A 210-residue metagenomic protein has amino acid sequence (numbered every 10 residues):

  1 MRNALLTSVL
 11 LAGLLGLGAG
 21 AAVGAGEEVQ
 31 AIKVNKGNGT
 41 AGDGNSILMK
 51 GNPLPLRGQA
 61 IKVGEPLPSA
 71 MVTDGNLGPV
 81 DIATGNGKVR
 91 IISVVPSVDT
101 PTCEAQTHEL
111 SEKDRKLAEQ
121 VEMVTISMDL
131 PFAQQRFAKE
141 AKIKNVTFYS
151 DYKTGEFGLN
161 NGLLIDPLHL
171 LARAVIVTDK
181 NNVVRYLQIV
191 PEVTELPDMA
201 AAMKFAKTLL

Functional and structural regions predicted by a protein language model:
R2-S69, T73: N-terminal targeting signals for export/organelle localization
K62-G64, D166-H169: Short loop/turn motifs at secondary-structure junctions and domain boundaries
P66, V89, L170-A172: Short, small/polar residue-rich loop motifs at catalytic or cofactor-binding pockets
V80-L110: Short active-site neighborhood of thiol/selenol oxidoreductases, capturing the structured segment around
E104-I143, F148, G155-F157: Structural microenvironment flanking redox-active thiols in thiol-disulfide oxidoreductases
L159-I165: Short, basic/aromatic recognition patches
A172-L210: Thiol-/selenol-based redox modules, centered on thioredoxin-like and closely related oxidoreductase domains
